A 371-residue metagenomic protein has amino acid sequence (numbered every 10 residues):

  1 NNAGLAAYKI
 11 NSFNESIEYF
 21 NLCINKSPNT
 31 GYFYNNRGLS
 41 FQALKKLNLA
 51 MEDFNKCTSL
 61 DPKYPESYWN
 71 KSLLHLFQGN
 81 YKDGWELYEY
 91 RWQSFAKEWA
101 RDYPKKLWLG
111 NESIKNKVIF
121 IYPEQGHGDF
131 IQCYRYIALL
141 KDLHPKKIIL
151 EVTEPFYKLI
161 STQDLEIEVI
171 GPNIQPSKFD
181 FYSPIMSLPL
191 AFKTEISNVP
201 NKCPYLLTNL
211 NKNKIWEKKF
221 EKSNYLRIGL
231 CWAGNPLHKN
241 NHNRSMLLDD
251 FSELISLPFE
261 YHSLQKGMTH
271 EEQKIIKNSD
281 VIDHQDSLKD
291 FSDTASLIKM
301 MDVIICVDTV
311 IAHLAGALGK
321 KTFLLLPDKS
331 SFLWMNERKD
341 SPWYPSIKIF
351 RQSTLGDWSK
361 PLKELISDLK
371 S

Functional and structural regions predicted by a protein language model:
N1-S371: Alpha-helical solenoid repeat scaffolds of the TPR/TPR-like class and their adjacent stem/linker regions that mediate
